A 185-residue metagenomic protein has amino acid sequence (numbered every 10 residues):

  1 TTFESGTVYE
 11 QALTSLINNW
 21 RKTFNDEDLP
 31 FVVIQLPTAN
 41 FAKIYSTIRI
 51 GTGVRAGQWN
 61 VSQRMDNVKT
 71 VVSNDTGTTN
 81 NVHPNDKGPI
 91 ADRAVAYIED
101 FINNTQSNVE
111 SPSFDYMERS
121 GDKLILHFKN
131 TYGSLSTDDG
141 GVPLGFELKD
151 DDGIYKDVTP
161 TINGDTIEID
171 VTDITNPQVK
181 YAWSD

Functional and structural regions predicted by a protein language model:
T1-D185: Cell-envelope and extracellular/periplasmic
